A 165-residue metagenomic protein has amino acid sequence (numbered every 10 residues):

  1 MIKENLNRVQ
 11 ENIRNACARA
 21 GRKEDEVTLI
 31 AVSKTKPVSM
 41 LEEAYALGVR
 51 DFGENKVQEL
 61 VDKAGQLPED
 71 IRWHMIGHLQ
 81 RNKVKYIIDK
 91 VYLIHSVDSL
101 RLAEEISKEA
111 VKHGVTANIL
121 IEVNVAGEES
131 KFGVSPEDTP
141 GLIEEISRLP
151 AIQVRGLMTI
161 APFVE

Functional and structural regions predicted by a protein language model:
M1-E165: Conserved alpha/beta-domain cores
